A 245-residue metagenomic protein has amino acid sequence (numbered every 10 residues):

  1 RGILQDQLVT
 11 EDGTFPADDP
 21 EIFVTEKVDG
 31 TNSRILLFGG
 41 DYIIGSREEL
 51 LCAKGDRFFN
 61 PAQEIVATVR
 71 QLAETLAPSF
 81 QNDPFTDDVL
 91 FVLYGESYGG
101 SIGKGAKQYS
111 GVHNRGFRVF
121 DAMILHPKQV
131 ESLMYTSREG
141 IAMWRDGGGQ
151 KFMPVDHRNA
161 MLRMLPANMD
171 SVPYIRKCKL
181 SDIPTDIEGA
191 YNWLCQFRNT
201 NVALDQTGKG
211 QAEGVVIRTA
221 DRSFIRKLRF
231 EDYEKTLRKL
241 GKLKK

Functional and structural regions predicted by a protein language model:
R1-K245: Core nucleotide-handling region used for phosphoryl-transfer chemistry
